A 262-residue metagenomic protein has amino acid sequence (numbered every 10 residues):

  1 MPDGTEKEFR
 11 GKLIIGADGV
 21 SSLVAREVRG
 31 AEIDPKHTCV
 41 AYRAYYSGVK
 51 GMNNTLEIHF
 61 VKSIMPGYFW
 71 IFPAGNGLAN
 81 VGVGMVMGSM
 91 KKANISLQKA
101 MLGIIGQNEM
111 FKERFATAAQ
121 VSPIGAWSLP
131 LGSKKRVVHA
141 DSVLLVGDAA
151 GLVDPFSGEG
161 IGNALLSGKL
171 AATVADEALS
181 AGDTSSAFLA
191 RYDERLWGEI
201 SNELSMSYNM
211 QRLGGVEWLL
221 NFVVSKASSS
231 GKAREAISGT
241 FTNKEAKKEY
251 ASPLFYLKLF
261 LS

Functional and structural regions predicted by a protein language model:
M1-T117, P130: Predominantly flavin-linked oxidoreductase catalytic cores and closely associated redox partners
D18-G19, K169, E217, G231: Alpha-helix N-cap/helix-start capping motif
G19-S22, A44, W70, N80 (+7 more regions): Short, flexible micro-motifs
G51, S63-M65, F69, A79 (+8 more regions): Short capping/connector residues at structural and topological boundaries
H59-I64, G88-M90, G106-N108, A116-S122 (+4 more regions): A general structural signal for short secondary-structure boundary/capping elements
K91-V174, S180: FAD/FMN-dependent oxidoreductases across multiple families
D176-S262: C-terminal helical "tail/cap" subdomain of flavin- and related membrane-associated enzymes
